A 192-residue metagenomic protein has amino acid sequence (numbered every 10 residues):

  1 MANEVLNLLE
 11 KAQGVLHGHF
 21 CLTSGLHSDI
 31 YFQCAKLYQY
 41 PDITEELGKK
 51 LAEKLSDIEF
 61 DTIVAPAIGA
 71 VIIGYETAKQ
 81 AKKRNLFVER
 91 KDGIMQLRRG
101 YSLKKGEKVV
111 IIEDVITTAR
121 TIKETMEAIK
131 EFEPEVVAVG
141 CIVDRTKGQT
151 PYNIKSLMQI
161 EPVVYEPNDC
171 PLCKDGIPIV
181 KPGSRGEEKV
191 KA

Functional and structural regions predicted by a protein language model:
M1-A192: PRPP-associated nucleotide enzymes
